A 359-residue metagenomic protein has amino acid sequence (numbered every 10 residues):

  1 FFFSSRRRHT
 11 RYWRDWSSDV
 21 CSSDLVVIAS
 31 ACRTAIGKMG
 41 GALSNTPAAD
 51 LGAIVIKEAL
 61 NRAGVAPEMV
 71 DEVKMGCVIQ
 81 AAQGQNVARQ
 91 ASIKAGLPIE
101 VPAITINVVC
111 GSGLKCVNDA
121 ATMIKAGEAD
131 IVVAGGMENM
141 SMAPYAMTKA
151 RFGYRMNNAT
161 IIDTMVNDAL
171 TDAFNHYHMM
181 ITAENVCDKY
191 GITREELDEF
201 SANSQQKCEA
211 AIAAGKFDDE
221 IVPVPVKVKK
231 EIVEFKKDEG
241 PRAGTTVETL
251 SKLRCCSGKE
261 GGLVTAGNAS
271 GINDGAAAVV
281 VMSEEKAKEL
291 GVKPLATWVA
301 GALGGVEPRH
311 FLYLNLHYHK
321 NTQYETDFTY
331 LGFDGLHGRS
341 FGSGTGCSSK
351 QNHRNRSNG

Functional and structural regions predicted by a protein language model:
F1-C21: Single conserved hydrophobic/aromatic residue that forms the stacking wall/gate of nucleotide- or nucleobase-binding
S23-Q83, V87-A95, I99-P102, T182-R194 (+5 more regions): Conserved active-site "lid/cap" helical segment
C32-T34, S44-I54, R62, E196-E289 (+2 more regions): N-terminal extracellular/periplasmic Venus flytrap/periplasmic-binding protein-like
K74-I131, A173-H178, G244-G271: Conserved catalytic cysteine-centered active-site region of acyl-thioester-dependent Claisen-condensing enzymes
V108-E138, C187-K216, A278-E285: Active-site-proximal alpha-helical scaffold in enzymes
I131-N185: Flexible glycine-/small-residue-enriched beta->alpha junction loops that bind anionic phosphate/pyrophosphate groups
L312-L316, L331, L336-R339, K350 (+1 more regions): Cationic, amphipathic, low-complexity alpha-helical segments enriched in hydrophobics plus arginine/proline
